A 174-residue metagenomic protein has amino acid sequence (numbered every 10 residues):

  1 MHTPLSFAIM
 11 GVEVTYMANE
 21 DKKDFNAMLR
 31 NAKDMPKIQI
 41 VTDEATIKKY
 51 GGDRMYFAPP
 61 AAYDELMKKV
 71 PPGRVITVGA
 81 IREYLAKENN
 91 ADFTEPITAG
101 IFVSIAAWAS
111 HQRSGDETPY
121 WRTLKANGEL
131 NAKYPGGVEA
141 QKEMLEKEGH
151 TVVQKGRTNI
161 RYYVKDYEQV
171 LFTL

Functional and structural regions predicted by a protein language model:
A18-L174: Nucleic acid-binding interface residues in structured DNA/RNA-binding domains, emphasizing the DNA-engaging scaffolds
